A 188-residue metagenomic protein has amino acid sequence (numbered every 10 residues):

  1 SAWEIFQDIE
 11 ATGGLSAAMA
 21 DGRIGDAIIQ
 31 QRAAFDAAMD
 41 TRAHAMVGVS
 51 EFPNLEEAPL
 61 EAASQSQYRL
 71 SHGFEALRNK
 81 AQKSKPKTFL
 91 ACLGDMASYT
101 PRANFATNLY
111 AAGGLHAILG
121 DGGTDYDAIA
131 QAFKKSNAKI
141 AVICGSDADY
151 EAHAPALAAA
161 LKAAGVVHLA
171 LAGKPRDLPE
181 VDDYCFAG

Functional and structural regions predicted by a protein language model:
A2-I5, L15, I24, A45 (+6 more regions): General structural feature for long, well-ordered alpha-helical segments within catalytic domains of soluble enzymes
E4-T88: Intrinsic disorder at enzyme termini
D8-T12, G113-I118, A163-H168: Secondary-structure transition/capping motifs at alpha-helix termini and the adjoining loop/turn into the next element
D26-A27, D95-T100, A148-A152, D177-P179: Flexible loop/turn segments at secondary-structure boundaries
A45-M46, A58-S66, P101-R102, T124 (+4 more regions): Phosphate-moiety recognition in structured ligand-binding domains
Q82-I143, H153-L157: Generic long, charged, amphipathic alpha-helical segments
L93-G94, D121-G123, S146-D147, G173-D177 (+1 more regions): Short, ordered loop/turn segments at secondary-structure junctions
P155-G188: Peripheral docking tails and interdomain loops at the edges of cofactor- or intermediate-handling domains
